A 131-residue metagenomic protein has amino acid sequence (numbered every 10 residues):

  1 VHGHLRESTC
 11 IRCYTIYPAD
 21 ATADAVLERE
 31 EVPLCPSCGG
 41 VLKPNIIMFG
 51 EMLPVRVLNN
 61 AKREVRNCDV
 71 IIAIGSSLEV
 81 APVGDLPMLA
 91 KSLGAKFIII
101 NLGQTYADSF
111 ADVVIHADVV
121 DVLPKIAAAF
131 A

Functional and structural regions predicted by a protein language model:
V1-A131: Conserved catalytic alpha/beta core of Sir2/sirtuin-type deacylases, generalized to analogous enzyme cores that bind
